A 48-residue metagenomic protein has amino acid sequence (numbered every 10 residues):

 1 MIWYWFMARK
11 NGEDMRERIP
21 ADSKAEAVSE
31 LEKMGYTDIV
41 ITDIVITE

Functional and structural regions predicted by a protein language model:
M1-D14: Short aromatic-glycine-(Arg/Gly/Cys) micro-motifs in beta-strand/loop hairpins
E13-D22: A short, exposed loop/beta-hairpin motif centered on an aromatic-Gly-Thr core
E30: DNA-recognition helix of helix-turn-helix
M34-E48: Short, mixed-charge low-complexity intrinsically disordered segments
